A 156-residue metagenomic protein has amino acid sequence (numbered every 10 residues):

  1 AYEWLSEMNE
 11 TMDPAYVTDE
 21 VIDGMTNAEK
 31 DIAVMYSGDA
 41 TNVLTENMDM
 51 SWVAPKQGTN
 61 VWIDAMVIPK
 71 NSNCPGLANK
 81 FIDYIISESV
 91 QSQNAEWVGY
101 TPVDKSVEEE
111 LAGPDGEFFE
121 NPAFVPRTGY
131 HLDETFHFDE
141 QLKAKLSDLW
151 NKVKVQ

Functional and structural regions predicted by a protein language model:
A1-P55: Ligand-binding pocket segment of bilobal, Venus flytrap-like solute-binding proteins
Y2-S6, I22, T26, V34 (+4 more regions): Non-transmembrane alpha-helical segments in soluble domains of secreted/periplasmic/extracellular proteins
M8-M12, E29, S37, L44 (+4 more regions): Sec/Tat-exported extracytoplasmic proteins
Y16-D19, N27, S72-G76, E88 (+1 more regions): Soluble non-cytosolic domains of exported or imported proteins
M48-N60, P69-S72: Short beta-strand->loop
D64-M66: Short amphipathic alpha-helical segments
P69-Y130: Mature extracytoplasmic/periplasmic domains
P126-Q156: Conserved C-terminal helix/tail region of periplasmic/extracytoplasmic solute-binding proteins
